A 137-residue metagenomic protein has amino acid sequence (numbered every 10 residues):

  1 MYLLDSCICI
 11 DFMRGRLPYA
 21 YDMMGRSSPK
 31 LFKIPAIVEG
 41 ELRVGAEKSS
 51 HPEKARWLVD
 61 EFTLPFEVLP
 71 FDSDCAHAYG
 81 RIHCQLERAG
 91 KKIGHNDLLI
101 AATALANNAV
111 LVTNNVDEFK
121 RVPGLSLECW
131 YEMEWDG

Functional and structural regions predicted by a protein language model:
M1-I34, V44-E61, E134-G137: Short, well-structured N-terminal submotif of metal-dependent ribonuclease cores
D5-S6, L42, Y79, A104 (+1 more regions): Generic structural signal for small/hydrophobic residues in well-ordered secondary structure, especially within
I8-C9, V38, C75, L99 (+1 more regions): Alpha-helix capping/helix-boundary segments
A36, D72, Y131-E134: Residues at the C-termini of beta-strands that transition into short coil/loop
F66-V112: Active-site neighborhoods of divalent-metal-dependent phosphate/nucleic-acid chemistry enzymes
A101, L105-G137: Acidic, PIN/NYN-like endoribonuclease modules and their adjacent C-terminal/linker elements
